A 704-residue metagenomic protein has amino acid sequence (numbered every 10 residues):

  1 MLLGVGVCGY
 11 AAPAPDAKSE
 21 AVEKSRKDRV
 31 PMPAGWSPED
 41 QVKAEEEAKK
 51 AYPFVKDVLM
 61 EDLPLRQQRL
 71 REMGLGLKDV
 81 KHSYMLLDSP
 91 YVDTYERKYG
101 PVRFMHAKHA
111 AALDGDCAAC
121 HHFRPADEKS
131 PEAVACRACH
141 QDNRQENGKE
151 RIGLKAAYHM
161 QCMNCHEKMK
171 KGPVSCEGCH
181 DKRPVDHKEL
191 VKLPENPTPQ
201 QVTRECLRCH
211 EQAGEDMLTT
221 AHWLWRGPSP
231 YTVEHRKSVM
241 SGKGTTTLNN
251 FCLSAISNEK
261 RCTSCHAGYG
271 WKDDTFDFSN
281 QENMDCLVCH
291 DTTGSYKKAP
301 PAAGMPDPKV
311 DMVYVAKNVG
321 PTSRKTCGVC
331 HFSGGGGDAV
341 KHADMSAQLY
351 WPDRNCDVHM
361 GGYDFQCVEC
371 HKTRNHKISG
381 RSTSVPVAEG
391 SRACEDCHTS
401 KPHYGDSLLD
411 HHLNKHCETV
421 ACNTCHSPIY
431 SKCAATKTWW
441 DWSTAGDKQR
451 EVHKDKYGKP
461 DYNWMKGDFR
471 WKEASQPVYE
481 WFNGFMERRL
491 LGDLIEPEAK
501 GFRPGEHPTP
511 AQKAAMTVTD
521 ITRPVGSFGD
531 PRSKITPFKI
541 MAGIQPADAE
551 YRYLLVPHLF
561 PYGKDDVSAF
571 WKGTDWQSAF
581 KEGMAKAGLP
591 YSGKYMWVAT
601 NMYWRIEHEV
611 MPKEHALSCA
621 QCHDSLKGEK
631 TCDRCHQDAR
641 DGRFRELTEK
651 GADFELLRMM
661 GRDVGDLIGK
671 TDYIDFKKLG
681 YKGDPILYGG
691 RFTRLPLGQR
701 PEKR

Functional and structural regions predicted by a protein language model:
M1-G6: Bacterial N-terminal signal peptides
C8-P13, S19: Boundary at the C-terminal end of the N-terminal hydrophobic targeting segment
K18-S130, R137-E167, R183-S323, V329-S391 (+4 more regions): Sequence context of c-type cytochrome heme-c attachment sites
A21-A44, A48, H180-P184, G390 (+2 more regions): Repeat-solenoid scaffold signature
K168-G178, L687: Intrinsically disordered, low-complexity, Lys/Arg-biased terminal tails
K171-P173, T292-A303, Y430-W439: Short metal-binding segments enriched for Cys and/or His
K415-A434, W442-V452, G628-F644, E649-V664: C-terminal, active-site-flanking charged/polar segments
L491-G573: Non-catalytic interaction/regulatory modules that flank or connect domains
